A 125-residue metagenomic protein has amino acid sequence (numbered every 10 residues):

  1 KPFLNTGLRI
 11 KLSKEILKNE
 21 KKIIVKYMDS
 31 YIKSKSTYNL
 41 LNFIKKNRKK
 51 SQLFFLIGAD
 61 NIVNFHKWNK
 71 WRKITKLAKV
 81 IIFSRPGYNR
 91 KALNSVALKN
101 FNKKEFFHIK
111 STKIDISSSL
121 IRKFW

Functional and structural regions predicted by a protein language model:
K1-W125: Nucleotidyltransferase catalytic core that binds NTPs
